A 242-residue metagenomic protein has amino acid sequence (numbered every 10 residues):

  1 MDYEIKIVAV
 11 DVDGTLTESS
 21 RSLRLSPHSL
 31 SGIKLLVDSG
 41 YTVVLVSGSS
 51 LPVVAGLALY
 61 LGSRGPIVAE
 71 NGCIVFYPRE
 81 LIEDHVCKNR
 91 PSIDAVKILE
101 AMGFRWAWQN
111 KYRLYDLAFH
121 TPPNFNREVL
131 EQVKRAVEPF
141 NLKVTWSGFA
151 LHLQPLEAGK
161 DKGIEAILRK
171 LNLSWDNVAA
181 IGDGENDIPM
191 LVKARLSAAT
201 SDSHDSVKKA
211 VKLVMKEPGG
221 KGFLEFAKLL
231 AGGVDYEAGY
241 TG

Functional and structural regions predicted by a protein language model:
M1-Y3, V54-Y60, Q132: Short amphipathic alpha-helices and their capping/turn segments at secondary-structure boundaries
Y3-E4, S26, D161-G242: Mg2+-dependent phosphoryl-transfer enzymes with acidic/Ser/Thr/Gly-rich catalytic loops
E4-S22, L45, L191: Asp-based phosphoryl-transfer active-site loop
I7, P66, A179: Hydrophobic "anchor" residues on beta-strands that sit immediately upstream of conserved functional sites
S19, L25-K111: Active-site phosphate-binding/coordination module
T42, R105, K143, L196-S197 (+1 more regions): Residue-level detector of anion-binding/catalytic polar loops
I98-K193, D202, S206: Conserved acidic, metal-coordinating active-site core of Asp-based, Mg2+-dependent phosphoryl-transfer enzymes
